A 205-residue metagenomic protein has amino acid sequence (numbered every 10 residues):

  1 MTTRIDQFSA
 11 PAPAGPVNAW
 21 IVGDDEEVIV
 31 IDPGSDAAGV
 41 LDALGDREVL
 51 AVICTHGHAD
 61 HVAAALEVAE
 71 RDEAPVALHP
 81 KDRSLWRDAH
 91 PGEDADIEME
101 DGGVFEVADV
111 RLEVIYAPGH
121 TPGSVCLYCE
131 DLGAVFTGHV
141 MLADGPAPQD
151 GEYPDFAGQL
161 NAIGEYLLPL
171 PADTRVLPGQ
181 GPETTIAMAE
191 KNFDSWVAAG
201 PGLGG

Functional and structural regions predicted by a protein language model:
M1-R47, C126-G138: Conserved beta-strand hairpin/beta-sheet module of binuclear metal-dependent hydrolase folds, prominently
T3, A108-E113, G123: Short beta-strand or tight-loop elements that sit immediately N-terminal to catalytic metal-binding acidic residues
R4, N18, E27, A95 (+2 more regions): A generic secondary-structure signal marking the coil-to-beta-strand transition
D6, I53, A77, I97-M99 (+3 more regions): Hydrophobic/aromatic beta-strand patches that form the interior of the parallel beta-sheet core in alpha/beta enzyme
A10-A12, D96, Y116-P118: Short Gly/Pro-enriched turn/cap motifs at secondary-structure boundaries
A14, V28, S35-R111, M141 (+1 more regions): Active-site HxH/HxHxD metal-binding segment of metal-dependent hydrolases
N18-W20, I97, G102-G103, V125 (+1 more regions): Residue-level detector of beta-strand structural context in well-folded domains
V28, Y116, P122-G205: Metallo-beta-lactamase
